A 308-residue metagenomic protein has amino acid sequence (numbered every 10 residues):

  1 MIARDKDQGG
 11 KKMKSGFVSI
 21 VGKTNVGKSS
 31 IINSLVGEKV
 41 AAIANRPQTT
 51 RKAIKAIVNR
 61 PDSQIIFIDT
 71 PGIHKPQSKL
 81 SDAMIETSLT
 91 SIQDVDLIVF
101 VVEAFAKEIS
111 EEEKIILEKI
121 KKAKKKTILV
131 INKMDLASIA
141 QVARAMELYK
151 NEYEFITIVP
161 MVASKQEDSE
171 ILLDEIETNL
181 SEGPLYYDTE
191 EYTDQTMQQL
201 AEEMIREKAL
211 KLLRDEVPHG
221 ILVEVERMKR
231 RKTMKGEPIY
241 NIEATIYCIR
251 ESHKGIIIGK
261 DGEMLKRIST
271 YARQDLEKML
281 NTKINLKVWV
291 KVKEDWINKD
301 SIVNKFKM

Functional and structural regions predicted by a protein language model:
I2-G16, F155, L180-P184: P-loop NTPase nucleotide-binding/switch module
D7-I92, V102: Conserved G1/Walker A P-loop phosphate-binding module
G27, D168, M264: Conserved glycine(s) of the Walker
E38, I57-P61, P76, S91 (+9 more regions): Conserved, well-folded catalytic cores of nucleic-acid-processing and energy-transducing macromolecular machines
T50, H74-K75, E108, A137-S138 (+1 more regions): Catalytic P-loop NTPase motifs of RecA-like helicase/translocase cores
N59-Q64, A83-I158, R230-K235: Conserved C-terminal guanine-recognition region of P-loop GTPase G domains, centered on the G4
K125-K126, D135-T196: Canonical P-loop GTPase G-domain recognition
M197-M308: P-loop NTP-binding site
